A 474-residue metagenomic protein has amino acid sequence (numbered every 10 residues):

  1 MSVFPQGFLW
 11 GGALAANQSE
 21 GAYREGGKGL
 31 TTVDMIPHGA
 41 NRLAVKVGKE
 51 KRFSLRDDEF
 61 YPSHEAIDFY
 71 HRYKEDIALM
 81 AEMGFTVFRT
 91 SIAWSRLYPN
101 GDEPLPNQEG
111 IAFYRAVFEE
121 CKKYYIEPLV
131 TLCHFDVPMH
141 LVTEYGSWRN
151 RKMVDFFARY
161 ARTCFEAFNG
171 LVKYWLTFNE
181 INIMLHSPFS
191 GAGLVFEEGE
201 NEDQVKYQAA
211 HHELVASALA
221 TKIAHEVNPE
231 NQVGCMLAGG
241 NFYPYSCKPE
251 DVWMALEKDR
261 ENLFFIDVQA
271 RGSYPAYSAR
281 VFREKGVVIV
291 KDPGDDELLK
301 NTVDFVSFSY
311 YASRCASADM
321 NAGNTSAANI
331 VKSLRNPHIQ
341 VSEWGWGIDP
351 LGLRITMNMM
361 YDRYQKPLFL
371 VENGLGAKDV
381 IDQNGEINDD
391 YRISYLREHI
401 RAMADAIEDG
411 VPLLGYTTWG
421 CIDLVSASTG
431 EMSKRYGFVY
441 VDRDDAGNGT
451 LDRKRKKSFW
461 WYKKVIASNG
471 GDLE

Functional and structural regions predicted by a protein language model:
M1-D57, A81-E82, N100-D102, I111-E474: Active-site region of glycoside hydrolase catalytic domains
G7-L9, Y70, V87: A common structural microfeature
D58-R72, R149-K152: Active-site mouth loops of central-metabolism enzymes
E65-A78, P99, G110: Internal amphipathic alpha-helical repeat/solenoid segments
R72-A93, N301-V306: Catalytic domains of carbohydrate-active enzymes, especially glycoside hydrolases
I92-P106: Glycine-rich, proline-tolerant flexible connector loops at the mouths of alpha/beta enzymes
